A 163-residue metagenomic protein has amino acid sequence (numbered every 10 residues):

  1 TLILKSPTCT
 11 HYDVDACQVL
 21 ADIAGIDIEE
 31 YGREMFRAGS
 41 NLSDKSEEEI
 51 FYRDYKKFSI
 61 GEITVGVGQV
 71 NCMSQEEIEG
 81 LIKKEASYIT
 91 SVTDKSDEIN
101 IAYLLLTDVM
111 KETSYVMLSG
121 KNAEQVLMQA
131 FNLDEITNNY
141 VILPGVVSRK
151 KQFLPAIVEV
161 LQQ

Functional and structural regions predicted by a protein language model:
T1-Q18: Short alpha-helices
D13-Q163: C-terminal accessory domains and tails appended to enzymatic cores
